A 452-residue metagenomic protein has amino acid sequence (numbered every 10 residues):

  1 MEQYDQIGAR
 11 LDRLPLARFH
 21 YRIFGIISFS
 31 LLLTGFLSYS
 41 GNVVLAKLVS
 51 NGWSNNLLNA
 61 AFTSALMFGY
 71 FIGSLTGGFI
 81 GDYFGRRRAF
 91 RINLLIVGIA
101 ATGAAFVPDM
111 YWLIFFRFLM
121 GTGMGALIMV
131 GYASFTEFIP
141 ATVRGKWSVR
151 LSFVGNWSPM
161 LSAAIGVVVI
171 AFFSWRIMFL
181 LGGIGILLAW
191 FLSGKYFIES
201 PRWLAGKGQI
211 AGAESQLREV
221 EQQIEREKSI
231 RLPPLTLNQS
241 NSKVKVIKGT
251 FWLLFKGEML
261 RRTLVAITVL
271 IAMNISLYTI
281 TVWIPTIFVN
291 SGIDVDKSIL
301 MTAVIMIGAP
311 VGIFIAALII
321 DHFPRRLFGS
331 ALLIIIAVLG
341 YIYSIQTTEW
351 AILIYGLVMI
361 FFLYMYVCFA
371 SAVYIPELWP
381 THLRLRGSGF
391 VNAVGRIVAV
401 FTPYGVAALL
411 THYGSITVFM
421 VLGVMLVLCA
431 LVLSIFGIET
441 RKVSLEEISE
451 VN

Functional and structural regions predicted by a protein language model:
M1-N452: Transmembrane-helix signature of 12-pass secondary carriers
